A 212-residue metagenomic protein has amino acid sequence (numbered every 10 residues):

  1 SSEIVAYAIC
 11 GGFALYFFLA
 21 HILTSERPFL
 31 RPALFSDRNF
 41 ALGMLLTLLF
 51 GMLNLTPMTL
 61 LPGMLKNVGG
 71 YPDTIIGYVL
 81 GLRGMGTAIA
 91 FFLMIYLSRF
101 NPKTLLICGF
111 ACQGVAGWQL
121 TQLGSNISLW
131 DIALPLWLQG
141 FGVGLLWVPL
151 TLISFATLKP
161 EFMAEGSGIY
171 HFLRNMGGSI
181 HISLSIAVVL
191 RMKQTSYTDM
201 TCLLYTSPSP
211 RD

Functional and structural regions predicted by a protein language model:
S2-C10, R27-T198: 12-transmembrane solute porter fold
G12-L23: C-terminal membrane-cytosol helix-exit motif in multi-pass small-molecule transporters
Y205-D212: Conserved small/polar residues in nucleotide/adenosyl-binding loops
